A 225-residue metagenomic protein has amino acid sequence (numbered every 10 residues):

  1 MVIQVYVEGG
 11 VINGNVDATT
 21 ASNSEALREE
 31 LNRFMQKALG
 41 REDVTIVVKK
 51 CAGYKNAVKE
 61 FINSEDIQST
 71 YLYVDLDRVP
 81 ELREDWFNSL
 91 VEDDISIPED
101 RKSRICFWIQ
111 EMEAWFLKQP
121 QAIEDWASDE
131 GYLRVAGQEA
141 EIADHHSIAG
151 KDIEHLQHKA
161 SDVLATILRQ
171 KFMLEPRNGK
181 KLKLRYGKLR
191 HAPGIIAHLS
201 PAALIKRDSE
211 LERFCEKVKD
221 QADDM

Functional and structural regions predicted by a protein language model:
M1-V2, D17-V48, A52-M225: C-terminal accessory helical subdomains adjacent to catalytic cores in phosphodiester- and nucleotide-handling enzymes
V2-V16: Catalytic nucleophile-elbow at a beta strand-turn-alpha helix junction centered on a G-D-S/GDSL motif, marking
